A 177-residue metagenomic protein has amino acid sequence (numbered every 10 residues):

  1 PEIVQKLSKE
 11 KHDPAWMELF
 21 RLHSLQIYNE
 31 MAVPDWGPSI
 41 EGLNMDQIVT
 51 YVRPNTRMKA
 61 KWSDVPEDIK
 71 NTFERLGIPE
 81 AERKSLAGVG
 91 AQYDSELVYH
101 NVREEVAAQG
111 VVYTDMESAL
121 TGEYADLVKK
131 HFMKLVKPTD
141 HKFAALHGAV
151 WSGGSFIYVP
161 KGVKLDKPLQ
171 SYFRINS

Functional and structural regions predicted by a protein language model:
P1-S177: Glycine-rich and polybasic anion-binding loops at the starts of cofactor/ligand-binding domains
